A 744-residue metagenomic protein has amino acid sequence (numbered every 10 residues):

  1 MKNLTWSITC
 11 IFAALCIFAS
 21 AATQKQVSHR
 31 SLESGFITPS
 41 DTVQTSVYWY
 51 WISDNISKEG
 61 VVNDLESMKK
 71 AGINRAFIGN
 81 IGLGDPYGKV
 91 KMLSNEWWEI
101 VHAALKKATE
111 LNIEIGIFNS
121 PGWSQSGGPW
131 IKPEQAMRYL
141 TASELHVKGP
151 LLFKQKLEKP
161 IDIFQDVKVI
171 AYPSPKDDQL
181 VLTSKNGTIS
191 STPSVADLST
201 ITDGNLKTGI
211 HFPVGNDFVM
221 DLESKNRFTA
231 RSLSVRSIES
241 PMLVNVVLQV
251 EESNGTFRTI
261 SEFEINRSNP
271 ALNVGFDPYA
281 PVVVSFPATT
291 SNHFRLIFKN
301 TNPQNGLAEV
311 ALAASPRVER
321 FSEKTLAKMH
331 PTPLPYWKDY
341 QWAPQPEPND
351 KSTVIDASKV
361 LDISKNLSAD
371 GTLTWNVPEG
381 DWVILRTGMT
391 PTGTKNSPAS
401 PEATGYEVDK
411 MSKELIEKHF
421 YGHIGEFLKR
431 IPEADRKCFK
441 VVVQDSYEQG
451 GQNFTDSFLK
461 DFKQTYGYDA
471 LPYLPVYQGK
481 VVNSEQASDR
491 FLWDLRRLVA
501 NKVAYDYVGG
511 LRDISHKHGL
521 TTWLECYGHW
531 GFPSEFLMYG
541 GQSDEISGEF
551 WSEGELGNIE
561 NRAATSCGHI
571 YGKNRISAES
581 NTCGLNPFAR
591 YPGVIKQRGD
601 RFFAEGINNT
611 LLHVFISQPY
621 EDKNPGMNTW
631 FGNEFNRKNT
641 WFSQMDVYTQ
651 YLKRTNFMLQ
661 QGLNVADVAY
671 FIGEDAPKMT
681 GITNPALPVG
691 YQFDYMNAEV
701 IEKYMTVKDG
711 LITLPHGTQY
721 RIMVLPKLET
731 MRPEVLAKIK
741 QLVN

Functional and structural regions predicted by a protein language model:
M1-S28: Bacterial Sec-dependent N-terminal signal peptides
S28-R75: Mature N-terminal segment immediately following signal peptide/propeptide cleavage in secreted/periplasmic
D41-Y50, N80-Y87, N396-V408: Acidic/histidine-rich, surface-exposed loop or edge segments in extracytoplasmic proteins
T45, S57, V62, R75-A76 (+15 more regions): Carbohydrate-binding surfaces of carbohydrate-active enzymes
F153-F228, I238-N245, E262-F276, A313-K365 (+1 more regions): Disordered, acidic Ser/Thr/Pro-rich linker "stalks" and the adjacent N-terminal cap of the next globular domain
F263-N305: Beta-sandwich interaction modules
V377-K413, L537-E553, R721-V724: Aromatic- and acid-rich polysaccharide-binding/catalytic face of secreted or lumenal carbohydrate-active enzymes
F420-L428: Zn2+-dependent metallopeptidase catalytic core
